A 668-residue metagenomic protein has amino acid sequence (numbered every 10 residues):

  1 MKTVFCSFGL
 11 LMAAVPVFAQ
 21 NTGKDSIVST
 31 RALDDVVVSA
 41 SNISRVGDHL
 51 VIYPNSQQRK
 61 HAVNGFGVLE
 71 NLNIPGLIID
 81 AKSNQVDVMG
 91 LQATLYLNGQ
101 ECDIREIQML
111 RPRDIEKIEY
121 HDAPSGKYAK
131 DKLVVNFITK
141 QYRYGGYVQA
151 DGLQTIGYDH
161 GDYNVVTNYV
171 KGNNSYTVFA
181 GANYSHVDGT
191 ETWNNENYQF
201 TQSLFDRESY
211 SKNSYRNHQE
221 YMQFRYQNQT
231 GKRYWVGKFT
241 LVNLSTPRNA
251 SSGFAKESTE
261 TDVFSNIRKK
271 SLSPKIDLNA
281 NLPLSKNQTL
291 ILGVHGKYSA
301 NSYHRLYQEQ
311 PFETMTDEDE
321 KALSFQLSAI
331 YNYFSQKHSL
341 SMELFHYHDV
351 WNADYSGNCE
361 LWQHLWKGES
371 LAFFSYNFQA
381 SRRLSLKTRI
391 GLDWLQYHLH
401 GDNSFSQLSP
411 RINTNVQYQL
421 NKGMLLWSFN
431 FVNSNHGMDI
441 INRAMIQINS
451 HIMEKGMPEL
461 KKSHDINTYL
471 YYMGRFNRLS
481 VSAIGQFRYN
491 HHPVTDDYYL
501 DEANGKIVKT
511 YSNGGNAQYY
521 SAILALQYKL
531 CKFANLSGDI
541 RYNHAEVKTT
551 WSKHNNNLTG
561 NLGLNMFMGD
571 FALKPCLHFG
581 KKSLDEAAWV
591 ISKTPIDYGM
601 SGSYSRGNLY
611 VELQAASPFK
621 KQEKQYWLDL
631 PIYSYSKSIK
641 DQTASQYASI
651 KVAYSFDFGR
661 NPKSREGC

Functional and structural regions predicted by a protein language model:
Q20-D35, S39-G253, V263-Y298, K321-F325 (+12 more regions): Membrane-proximal, glycine/serine-rich, low-complexity loop/turn segments characteristic of large bacterial
M109-L110, T155-G157, K212-H218, N266-L272 (+9 more regions): Replace "Gram-negative outer membrane beta-barrel proteins" with "bacterial and organellar outer membrane beta-barrel
I118, S512-Q518, A522, N535-G599 (+1 more regions): C-terminal extracellular loops and terminal segments of Gram-negative outer membrane beta-barrel proteins
K132-G152, V242-L244, N249-G253, G293-S299 (+7 more regions): Surface-exposed extracellular loop regions of Gram-negative outer-membrane beta-barrel proteins
G189-S203, P247-T261, S265, I276 (+11 more regions): Outer-membrane beta-barrel translocator domains and adjoining extracellular loop/strand segments of Gram-negative
K269-S271, S302-T388, L399-G401, Q417-Q419 (+2 more regions): Outer-membrane beta-barrel transmembrane domain signature of Gram-negative proteins, especially the mid-to-C-terminal
S324-Q326, E369-L371, M457, K461 (+2 more regions): Outer membrane beta-barrel strand-and-loop segments of large Gram-negative receptors, especially TonB-dependent
